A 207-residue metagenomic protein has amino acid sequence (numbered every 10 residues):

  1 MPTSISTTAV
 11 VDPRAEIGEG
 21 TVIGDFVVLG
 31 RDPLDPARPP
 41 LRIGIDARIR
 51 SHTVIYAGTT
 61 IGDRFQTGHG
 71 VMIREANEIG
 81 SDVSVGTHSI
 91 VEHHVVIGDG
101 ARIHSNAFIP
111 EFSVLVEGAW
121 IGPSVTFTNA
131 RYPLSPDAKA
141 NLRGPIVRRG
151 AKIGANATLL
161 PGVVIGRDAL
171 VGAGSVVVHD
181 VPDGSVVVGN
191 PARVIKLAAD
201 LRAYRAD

Functional and structural regions predicted by a protein language model:
M1-P2, D207: Short, low-complexity, intrinsically disordered N-terminal peptides in bacterial proteins
T3-V188, R193-V194: Structural signal for interior beta-strand "rungs" in well-ordered beta-sheet cores of soluble enzyme domains
R193-D207: Short, basic/aromatic-enriched C-terminal tail that caps enzymatic domains
